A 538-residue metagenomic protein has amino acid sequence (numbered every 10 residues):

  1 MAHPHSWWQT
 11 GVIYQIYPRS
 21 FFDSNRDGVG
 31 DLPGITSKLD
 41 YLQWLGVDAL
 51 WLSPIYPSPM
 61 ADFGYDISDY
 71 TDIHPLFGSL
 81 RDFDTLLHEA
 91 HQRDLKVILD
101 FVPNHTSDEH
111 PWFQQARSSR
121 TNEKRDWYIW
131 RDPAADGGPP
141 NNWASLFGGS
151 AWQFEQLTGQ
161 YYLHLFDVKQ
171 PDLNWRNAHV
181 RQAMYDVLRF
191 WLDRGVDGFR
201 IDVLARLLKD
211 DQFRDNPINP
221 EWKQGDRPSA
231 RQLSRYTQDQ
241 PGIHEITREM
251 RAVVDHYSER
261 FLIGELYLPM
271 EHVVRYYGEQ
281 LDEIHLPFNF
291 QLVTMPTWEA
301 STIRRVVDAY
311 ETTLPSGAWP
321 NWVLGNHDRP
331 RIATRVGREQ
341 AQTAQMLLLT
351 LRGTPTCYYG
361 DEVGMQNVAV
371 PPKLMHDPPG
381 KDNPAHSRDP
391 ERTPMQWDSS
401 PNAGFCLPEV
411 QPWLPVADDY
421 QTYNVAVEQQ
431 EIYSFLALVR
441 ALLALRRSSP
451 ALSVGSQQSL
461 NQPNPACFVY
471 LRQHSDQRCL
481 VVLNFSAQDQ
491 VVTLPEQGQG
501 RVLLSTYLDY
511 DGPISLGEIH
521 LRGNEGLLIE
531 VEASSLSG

Functional and structural regions predicted by a protein language model:
A2-R189, D193, R206-P269, M395: Acidic/aromatic-lined carbohydrate-recognition and catalytic surfaces of CAZymes acting on diverse glycans
W7-Q9, Q212-D239, E245-Y257, F261 (+5 more regions): Loop/helix patches that line or flank the sugar-binding groove of alpha-linked glycan CAZymes
F22-T36, N141, I303, V336-E339 (+2 more regions): Short, polar loop/linker segments at the starts of domains and inter-domain junctions
L50, F199-I201: Hydrophobic residues within beta-strands of alpha/beta enzymes
L483, D511, N524: A conserved amphipathic helix/loop scaffold that creates a polar/acidic microenvironment used either to coordinate
D489-L508: Beta-strand-rich binding/interaction modules
S515-G538: C-terminal beta-strand-rich structural cap/linker in extracellular carbohydrate-active enzymes
